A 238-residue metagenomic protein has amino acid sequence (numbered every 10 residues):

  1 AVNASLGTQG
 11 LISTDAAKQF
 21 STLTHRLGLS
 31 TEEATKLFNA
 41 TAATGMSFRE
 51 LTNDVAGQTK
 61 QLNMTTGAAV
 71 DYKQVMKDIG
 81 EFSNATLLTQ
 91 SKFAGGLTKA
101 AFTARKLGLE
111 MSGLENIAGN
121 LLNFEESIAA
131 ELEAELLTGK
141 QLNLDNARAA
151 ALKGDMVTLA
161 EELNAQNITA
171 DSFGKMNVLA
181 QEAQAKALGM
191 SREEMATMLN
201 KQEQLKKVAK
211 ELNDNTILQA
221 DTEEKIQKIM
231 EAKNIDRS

Functional and structural regions predicted by a protein language model:
A1-S238: Amphipathic alpha-helical assembly segments that mediate oligomerization or membrane-associated assembly across
